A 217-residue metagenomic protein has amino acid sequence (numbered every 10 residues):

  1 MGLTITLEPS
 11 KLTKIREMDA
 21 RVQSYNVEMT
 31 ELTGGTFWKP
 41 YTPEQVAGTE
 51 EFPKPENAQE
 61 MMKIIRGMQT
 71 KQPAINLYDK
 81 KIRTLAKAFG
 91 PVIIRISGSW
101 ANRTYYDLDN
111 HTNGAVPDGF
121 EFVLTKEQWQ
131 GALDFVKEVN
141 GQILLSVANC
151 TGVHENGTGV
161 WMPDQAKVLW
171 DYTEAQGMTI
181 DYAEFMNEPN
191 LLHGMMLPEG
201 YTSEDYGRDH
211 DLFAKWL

Functional and structural regions predicted by a protein language model:
M1-L217: Non-catalytic accessory regions flanking glycosidase/transglycosidase catalytic cores in CAZymes
